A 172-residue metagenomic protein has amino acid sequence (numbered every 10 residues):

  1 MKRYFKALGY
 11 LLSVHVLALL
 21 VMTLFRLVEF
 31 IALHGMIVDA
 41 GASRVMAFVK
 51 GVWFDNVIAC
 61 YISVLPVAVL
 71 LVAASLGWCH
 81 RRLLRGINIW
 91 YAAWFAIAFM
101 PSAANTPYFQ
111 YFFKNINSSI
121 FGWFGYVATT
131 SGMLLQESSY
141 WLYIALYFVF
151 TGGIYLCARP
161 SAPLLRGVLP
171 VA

Functional and structural regions predicted by a protein language model:
R3-L17, R81-A96: Alpha-helical transmembrane segments and their helix-start/interface "positive-inside/aromatic belt" motifs in integral
K6-V14, A47, Y143, A172: Residue-level signature of transmembrane alpha-helical entry/exit and packing/kink sites in multi-pass membrane
L11, D55-A59, E137: Loop-to-transmembrane-helix entry motif
L12-E29: N-terminal-proximal low-complexity accessory segments that begin disordered and transition into the first
F25-F54, I87-Y147: Membrane-interfacial interhelical loops
V57-L70, Y143-R159: Hydrophobic cores of alpha-helical transmembrane segments in multi-pass inner/ER membrane proteins, independent
L70-R82: Juxtamembrane helix-break-helix junctions at the cytosolic face of small multi-pass alpha-helical membrane proteins
L76-W78, F148-A172: Cytosolic-side transmembrane helix boundary signature
